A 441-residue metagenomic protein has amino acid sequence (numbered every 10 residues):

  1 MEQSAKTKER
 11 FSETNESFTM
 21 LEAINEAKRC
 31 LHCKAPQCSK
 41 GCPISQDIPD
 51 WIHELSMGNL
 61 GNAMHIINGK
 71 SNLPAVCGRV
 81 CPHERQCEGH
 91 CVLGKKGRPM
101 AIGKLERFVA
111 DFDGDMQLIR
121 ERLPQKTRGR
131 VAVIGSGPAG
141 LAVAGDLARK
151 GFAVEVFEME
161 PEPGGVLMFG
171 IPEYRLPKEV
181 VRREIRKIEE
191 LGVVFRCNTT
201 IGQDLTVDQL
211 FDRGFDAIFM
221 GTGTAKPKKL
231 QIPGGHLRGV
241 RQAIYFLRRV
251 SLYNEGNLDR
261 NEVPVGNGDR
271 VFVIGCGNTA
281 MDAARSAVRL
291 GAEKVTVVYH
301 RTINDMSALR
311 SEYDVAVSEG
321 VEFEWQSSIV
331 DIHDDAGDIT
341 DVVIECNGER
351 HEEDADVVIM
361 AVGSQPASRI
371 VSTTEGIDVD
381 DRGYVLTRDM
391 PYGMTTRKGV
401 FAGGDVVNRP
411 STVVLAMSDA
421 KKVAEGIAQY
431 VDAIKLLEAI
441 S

Functional and structural regions predicted by a protein language model:
T7-E26, D47-R79, K96-L123, V250-S251: Ferredoxin-type iron-sulfur electron-transfer modules in oxidoreductases and energy-metabolism complexes
Q125, R130-I134, R182-I232, D331-I339 (+1 more regions): Feature captures the FAD/FMN-dependent oxidoreductase FAD-binding
R130-E155, M281-V288: N-terminal Rossmann-like FAD-binding beta1-loop-alpha1 element of flavoenzymes
G135-P138, C276-G277, D405: Glycine-rich Rossmann-fold phosphate-binding loop(s) that bind the pyrophosphate of adenine dinucleotide cofactors
A153-V156, E160-L191, F195, A284-D331 (+1 more regions): Rossmann-like dinucleotide-binding cores of NAD(P)H-dependent redox enzymes
F211-A217, G266, E349-V357, T396: Core beta-strand elements of the Rossmann-like FAD/NAD(P) dinucleotide-binding domain in flavoenzyme oxidoreductases
H236-G268, V357-P410: FAD-site-proximal beta/loop scaffold in flavoenzymes
A283, V406-D432, L437: A conserved FAD-binding loop/helix module that cradles the flavin
